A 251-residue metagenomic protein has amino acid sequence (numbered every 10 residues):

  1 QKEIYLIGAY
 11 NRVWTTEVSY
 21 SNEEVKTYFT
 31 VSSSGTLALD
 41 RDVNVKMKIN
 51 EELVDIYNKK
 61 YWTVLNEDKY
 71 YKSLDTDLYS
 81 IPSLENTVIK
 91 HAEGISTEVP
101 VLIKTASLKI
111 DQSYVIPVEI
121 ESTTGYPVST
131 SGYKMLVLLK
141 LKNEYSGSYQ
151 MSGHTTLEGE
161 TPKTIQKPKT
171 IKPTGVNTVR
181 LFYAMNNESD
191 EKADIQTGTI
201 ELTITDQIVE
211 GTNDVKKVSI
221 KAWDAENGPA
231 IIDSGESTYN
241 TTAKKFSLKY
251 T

Functional and structural regions predicted by a protein language model:
Q1-E85, S96-T251: Intrinsically disordered, low-complexity regulatory regions in eukaryotic proteins
H91-I95: Acidic, turn/loop-rich segments in luminal/extracellular domains of secretory-pathway and cell-surface proteins
